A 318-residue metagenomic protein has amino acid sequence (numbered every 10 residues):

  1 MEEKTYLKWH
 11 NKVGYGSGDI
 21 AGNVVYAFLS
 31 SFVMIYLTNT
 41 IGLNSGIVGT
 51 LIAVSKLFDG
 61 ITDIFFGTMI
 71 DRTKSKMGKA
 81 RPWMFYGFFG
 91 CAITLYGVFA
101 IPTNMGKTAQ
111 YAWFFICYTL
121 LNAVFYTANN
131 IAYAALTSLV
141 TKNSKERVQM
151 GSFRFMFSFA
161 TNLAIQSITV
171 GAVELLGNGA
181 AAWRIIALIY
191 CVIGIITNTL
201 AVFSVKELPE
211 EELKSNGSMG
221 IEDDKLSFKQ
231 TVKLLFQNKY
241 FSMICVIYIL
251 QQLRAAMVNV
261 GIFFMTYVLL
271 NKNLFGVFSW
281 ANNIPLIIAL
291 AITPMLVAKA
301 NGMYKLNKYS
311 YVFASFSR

Functional and structural regions predicted by a protein language model:
E2-R318: Membrane-embedded alpha-helical bundles of multi-pass transporters/translocases, especially carrier/permease families
